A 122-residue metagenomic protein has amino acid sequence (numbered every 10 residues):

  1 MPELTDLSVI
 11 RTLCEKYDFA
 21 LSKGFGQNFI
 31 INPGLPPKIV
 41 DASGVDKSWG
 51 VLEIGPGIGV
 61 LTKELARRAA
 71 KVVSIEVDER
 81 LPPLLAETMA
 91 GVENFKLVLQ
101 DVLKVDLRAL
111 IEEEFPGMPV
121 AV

Functional and structural regions predicted by a protein language model:
M1-V122: Catalytic cores of RNA-modifying enzymes
